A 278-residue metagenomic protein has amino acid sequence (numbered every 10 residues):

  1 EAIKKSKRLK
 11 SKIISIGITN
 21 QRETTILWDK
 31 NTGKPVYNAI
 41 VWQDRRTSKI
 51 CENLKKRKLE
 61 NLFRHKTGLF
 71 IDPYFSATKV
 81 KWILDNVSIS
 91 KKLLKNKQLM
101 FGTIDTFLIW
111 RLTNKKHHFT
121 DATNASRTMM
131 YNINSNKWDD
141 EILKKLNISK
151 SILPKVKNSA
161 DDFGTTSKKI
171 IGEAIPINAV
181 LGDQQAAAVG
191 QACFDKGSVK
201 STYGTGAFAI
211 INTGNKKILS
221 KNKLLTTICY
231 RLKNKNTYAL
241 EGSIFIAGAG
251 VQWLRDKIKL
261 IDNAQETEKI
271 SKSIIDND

Functional and structural regions predicted by a protein language model:
E1-Y37, K49, N61, H65 (+2 more regions): N-terminal glycine/serine-rich phosphate-binding loop of ATP-dependent small-molecule kinases, especially carbohydrate
E23, A77-T78, A125-S126, A160: Short, conserved phosphate-binding/catalytic loop or strand-edge motifs used in phosphoryl-/nucleotidyl-transfer
V36-Y37, F70, T123-M130: Glycine-rich phosphate-binding loop of ATP-grasp-fold ATP-dependent ligases
D44: Carbohydrate-associated surface elements
S48, K55-L69, P73-H118, M129-D140 (+2 more regions): Active-site core segments that coordinate phosphate-bearing ligands/cofactors across diverse enzyme families
K145-I152: A structural motif corresponding to the C-terminal end of an alpha-helix and its immediate exit/capping segment
K155-D162: Gly/charged, well-structured mid-domain segments that form the phosphate/adenylate-handling core of ATP-dependent
